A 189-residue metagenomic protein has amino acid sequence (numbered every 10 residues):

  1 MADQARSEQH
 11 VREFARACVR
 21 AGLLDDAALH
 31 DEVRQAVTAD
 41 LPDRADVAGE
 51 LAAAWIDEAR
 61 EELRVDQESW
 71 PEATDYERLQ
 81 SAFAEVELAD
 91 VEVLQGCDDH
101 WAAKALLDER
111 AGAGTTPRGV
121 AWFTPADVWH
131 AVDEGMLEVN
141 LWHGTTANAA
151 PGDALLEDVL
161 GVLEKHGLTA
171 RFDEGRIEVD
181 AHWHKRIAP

Functional and structural regions predicted by a protein language model:
M1-C97: Long, contiguous N-terminal structural blocks used for assembly/anchoring
R44-D46, G114-T115, P189: Short, charged low-complexity intrinsically disordered segments located at boundaries of structured domains
A54-I56, W101, A188: A broad, low-specificity signal for short, low-complexity segments enriched in glycine/proline and polar/charged
E58-R64, V132-H143: Glycine-rich, often proline-containing surface loops adjacent to acidic residues and nearby aromatics that form
Q67-W70, G112-R118, A154-E157: Short linear motifs at secondary-structure transitions and domain/linker junctions
Q95-E138: An N-terminal amphipathic alpha-helical segment
E138-P189: Acidic, proline/glycine-rich low-complexity IDRs
